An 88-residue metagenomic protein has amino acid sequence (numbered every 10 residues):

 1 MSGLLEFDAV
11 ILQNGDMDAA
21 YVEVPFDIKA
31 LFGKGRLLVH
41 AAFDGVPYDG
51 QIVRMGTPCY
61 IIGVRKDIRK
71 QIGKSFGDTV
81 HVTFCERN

Functional and structural regions predicted by a protein language model:
M1-C59, F76-N88: Long, compositionally biased stretches
I61-G63: A generic structural motif
R65-K70: Short alpha-helix capping/helix-loop boundary micro-motifs
